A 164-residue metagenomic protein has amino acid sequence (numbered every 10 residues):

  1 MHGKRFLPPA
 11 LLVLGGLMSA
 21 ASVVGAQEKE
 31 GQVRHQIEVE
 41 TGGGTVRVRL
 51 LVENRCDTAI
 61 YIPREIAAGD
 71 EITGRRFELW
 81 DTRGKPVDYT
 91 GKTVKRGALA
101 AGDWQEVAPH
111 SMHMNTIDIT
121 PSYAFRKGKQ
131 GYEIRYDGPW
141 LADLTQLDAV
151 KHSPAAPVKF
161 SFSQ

Functional and structural regions predicted by a protein language model:
M1-L11: Bacterial N-terminal signal peptides that target proteins for export
P9-S19: Bacterial N-terminal signal peptides
V24-G42, D57: Low-complexity, acidic Ser/Thr/Pro/Gly-rich terminal tails and inter-domain linkers that flank the onset of structured
G44-V48: Structural beta-strand segments of beta-rich domains
L50-D57, D81: Asparagine-centered strand-capping/turn motif at beta-strand->loop junctions
I62-E106: The feature marks short-to-medium sequence segments in extracytoplasmic or secretory-pathway proteins
Q105-D118: Short Pro-Gly-centered flexible turn/kink motifs
P121-Q164: Terminal connector regions
